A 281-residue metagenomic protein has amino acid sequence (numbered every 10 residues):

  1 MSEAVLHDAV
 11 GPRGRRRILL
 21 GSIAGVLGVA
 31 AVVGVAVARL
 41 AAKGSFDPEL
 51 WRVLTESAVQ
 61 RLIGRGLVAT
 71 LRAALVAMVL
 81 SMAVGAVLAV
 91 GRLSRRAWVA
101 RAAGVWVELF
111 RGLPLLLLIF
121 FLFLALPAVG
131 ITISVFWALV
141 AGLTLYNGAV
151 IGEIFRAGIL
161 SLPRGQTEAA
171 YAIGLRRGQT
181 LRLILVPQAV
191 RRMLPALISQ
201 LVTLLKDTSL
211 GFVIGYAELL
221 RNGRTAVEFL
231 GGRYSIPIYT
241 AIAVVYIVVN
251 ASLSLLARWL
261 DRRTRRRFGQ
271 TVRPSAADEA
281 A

Functional and structural regions predicted by a protein language model:
M1-A281: Transmembrane alpha-helices and adjacent helix-loop boundaries
